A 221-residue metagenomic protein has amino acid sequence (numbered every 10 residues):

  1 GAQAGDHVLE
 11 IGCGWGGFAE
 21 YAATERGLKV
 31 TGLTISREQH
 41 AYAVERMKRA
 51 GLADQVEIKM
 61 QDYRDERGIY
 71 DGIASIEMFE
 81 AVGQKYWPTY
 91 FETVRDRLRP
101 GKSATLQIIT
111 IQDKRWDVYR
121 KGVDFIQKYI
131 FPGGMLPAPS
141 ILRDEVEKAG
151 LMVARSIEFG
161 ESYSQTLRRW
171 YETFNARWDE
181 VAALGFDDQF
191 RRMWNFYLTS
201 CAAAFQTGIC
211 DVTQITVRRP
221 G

Functional and structural regions predicted by a protein language model:
G5-G12: Conserved class I S-adenosyl-L-methionine
G17-R26: Conserved SAM-binding loop of SAM-dependent methyltransferases across substrates and taxa, primarily the Class I
K29-T34: Conserved SAM-binding motif I beta-strand of class I
A43-V44: Conserved SAM-binding loop
R64-I73: A short acidic, Gly/Pro-enriched loop at the edge of an enzyme's catalytic core that lines a small-molecule cofactor
P88-P100: A short glycine-rich, Lys/Arg-flanked "PGG" loop and its adjoining helix->strand segment in the class I
G101-I109: Conserved beta-strand signature within the Rossmann-like core of class I S-adenosyl-L-methionine
T110-G221: Substrate-binding/catalytic lobe of Class I Rossmann-like enzymes that use SAM or dcSAM, i.e., the mid-to-C-terminal
